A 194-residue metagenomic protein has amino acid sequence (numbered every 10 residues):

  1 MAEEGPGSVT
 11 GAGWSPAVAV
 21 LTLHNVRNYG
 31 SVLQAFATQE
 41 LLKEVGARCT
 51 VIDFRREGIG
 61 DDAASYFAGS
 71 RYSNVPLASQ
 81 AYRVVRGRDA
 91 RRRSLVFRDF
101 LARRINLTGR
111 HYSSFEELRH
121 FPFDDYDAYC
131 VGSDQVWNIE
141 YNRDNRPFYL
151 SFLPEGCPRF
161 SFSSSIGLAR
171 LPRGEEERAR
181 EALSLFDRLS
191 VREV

Functional and structural regions predicted by a protein language model:
A2-P16: Extreme N-terminus of proteins, especially the signal/transit-peptide cleavage junction and the first residues
P16-Y29, L33-E181: Aromatic- and Gly/Pro-rich donor/ligand-binding loops that form nucleotide- or phosphate-bearing donor binding pockets
F36, E193-V194: Alpha-helix N-cap/helix-start capping motif
F186-E193: A short beta-strand/loop micro-motif in the catalytic core of glycosyltransferases that engages the nucleotide-sugar
